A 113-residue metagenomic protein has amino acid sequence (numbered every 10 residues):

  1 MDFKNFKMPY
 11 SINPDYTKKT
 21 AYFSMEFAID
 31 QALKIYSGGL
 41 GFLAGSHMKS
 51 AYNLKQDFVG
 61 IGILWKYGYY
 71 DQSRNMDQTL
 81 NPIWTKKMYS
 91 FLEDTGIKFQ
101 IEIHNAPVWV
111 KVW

Functional and structural regions predicted by a protein language model:
M1-W113: Catalytic cores of carbohydrate-active enzymes across secretory and cytosolic contexts
